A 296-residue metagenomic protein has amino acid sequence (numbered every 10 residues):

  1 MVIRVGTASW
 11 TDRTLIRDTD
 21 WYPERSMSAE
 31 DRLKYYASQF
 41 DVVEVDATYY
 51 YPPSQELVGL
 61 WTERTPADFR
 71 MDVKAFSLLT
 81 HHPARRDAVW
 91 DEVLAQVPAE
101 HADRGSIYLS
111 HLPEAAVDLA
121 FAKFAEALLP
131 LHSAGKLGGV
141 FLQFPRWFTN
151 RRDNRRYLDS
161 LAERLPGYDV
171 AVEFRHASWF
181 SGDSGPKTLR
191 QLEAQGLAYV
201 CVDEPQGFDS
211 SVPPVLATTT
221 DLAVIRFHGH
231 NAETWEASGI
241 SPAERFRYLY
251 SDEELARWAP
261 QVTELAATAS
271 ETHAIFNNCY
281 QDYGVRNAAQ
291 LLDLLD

Functional and structural regions predicted by a protein language model:
M1-D296: Residues lining hydrophobic/aromatic ligand-binding pockets adjacent to catalytic sites
